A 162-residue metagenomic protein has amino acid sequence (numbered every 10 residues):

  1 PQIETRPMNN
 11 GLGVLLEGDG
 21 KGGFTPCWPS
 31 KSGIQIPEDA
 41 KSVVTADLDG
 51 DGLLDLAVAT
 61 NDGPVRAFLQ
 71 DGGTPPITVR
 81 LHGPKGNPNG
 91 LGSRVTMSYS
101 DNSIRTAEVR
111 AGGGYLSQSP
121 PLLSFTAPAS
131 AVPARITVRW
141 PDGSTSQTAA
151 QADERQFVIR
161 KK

Functional and structural regions predicted by a protein language model:
P1-K162: Gly/Ser/Thr/Pro-enriched helix-cap/hinge segments flanking short amphipathic alpha-helices
